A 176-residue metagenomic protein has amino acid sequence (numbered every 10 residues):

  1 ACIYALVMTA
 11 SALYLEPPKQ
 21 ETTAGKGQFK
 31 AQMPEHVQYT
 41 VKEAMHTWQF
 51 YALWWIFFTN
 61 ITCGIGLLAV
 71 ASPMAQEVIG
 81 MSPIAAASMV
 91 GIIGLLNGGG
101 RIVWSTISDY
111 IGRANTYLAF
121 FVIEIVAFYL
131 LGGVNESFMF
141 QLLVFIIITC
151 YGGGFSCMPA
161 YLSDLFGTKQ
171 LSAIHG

Functional and structural regions predicted by a protein language model:
A1-L13: Symmetry-related core transmembrane helices of the 12-TM Major Facilitator Superfamily/SLC fold
E16-Q38: Flexible cytoplasmic inter-helical loops of multi-pass small-molecule transporters
K42-T106, P159: Extracytoplasmic gate region of multi-pass secondary transporters
F58, M139-G153: Hydrophobic core of transmembrane alpha-helices in multi-pass small-molecule transporters, especially MFS/SLC-type
A71, G153-F166: Intracellular juxtamembrane helix-capping segments at the cytosolic ends of symmetry-related transmembrane helices
G80, L162-S172: Paired intracellular helix-loop junctions of major facilitator superfamily
D109-F121: Cytoplasmic membrane-interface "Motif A"-like loop-to-helix N-cap segments of 12-TM Major Facilitator Superfamily
I123-N135: C-terminal ends and interior cores of transmembrane alpha-helices in multi-pass membrane transporters/permeases
